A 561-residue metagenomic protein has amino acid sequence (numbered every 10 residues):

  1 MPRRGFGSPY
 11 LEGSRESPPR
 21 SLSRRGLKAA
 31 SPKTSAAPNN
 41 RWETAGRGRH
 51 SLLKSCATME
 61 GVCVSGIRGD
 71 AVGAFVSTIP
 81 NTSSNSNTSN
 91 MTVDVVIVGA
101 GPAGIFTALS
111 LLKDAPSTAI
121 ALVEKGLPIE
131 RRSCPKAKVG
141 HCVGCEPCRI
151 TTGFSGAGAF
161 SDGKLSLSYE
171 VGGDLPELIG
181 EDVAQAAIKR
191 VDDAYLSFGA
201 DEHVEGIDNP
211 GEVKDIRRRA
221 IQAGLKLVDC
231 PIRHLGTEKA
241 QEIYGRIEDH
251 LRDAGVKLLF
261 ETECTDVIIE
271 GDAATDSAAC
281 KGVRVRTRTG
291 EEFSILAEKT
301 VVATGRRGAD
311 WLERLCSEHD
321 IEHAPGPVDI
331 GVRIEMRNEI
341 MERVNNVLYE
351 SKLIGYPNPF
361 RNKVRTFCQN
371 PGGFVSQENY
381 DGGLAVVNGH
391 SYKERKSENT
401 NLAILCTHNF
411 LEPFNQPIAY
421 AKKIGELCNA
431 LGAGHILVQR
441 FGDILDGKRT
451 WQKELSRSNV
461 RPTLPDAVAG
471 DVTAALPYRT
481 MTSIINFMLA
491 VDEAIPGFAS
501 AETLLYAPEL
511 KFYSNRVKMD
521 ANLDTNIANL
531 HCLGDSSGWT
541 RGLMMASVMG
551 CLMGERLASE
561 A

Functional and structural regions predicted by a protein language model:
R3-S8, S17-R25, A29-S31, S35-A36 (+4 more regions): Short, low-complexity intrinsically disordered segments enriched in A/P/G/S/L with frequent Arg, especially at protein
R20, E177-I188, N209, V213 (+3 more regions): Intrinsic-disorder-associated interaction segments
L27-A30, A37, W42-G48, E60-A71 (+2 more regions): Intrinsically disordered, low-complexity terminal tails and inter-domain linkers enriched for S/T/G/P/D/E
P38-E43, R49-L53, V64, C134 (+3 more regions): Alpha-helical transmembrane segments and their juxtamembrane interfaces
G61, F75-T78, S89-Y169, G211-R218 (+1 more regions): Residues forming the flavin
C145, T152-G206: Dinucleotide-binding Rossmann-like beta1-alpha1 core, especially the glycine-rich loop that anchors the ADP
